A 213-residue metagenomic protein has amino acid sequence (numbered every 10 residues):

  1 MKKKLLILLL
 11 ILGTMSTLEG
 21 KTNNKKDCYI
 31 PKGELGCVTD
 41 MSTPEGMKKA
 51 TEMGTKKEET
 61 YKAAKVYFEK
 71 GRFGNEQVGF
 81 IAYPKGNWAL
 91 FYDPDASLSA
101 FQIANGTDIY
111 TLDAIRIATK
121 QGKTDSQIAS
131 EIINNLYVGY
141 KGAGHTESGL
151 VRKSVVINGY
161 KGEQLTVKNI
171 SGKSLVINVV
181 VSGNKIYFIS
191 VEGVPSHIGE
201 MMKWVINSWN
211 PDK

Functional and structural regions predicted by a protein language model:
K4-G13: Sec-dependent N-terminal signal peptides
L18-T22: Boundary at the C-terminal end of the N-terminal hydrophobic targeting segment
N24, C28-P31, L35-L98: N-terminal "mature-domain start" segment
C28, L35-C37, G46, P94-I186: Conserved polar/disulfide-associated segments of primarily extracytoplasmic proteins
G74, T166, S190: Residue-level detector of conserved, well-ordered beta-strand and adjacent loop positions that form binding/recognition
V78, Q127, S196-E200: Soluble non-cytosolic domains of exported or imported proteins
G86-W88, Y137-Y140, G183-K213: Surface-exposed amphipathic alpha-helical segments
